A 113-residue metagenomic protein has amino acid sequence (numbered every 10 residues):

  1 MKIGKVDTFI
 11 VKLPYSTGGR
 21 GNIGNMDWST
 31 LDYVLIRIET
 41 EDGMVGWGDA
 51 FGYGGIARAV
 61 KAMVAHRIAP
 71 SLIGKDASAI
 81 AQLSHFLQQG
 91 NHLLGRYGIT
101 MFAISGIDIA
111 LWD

Functional and structural regions predicted by a protein language model:
M1-W47, F51-G54: Structured beta-strand/loop patches that form or line metal/cofactor-binding pockets in enzymes
K5, E39-D113: Metal- or metallocofactor-binding catalytic centers and their adjacent structured scaffolds across diverse enzyme
